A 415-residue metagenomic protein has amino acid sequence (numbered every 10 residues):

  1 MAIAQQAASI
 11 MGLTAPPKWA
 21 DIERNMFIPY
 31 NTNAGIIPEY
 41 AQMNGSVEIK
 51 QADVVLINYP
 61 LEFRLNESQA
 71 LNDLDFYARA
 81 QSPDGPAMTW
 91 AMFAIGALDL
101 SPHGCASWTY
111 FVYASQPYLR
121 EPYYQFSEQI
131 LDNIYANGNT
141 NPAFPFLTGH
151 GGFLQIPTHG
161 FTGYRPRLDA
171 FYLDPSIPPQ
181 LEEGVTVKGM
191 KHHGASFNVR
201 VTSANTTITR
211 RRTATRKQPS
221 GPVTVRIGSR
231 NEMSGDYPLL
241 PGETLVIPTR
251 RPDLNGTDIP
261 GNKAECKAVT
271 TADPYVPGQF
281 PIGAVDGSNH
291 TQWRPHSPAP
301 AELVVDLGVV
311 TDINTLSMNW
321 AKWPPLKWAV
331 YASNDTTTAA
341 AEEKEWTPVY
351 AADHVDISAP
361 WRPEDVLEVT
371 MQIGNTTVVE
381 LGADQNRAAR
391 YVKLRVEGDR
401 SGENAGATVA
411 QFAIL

Functional and structural regions predicted by a protein language model:
M1-L154: Active-site core of glycosidic bond-cleaving carbohydrate-active enzymes
Q42-S46, R79-S82, A143-F144, V185-K188 (+4 more regions): Generic recognition of flexible, low-complexity loop/linker segments
N44, Q51-D53, H192-G194, T202 (+1 more regions): Short, well-ordered loop/turn elements at secondary-structure boundaries
A80, N319-W323, Y350-I357: Short, solvent-exposed aromatic-acidic interface loops
G104-T271: Non-catalytic C-terminal accessory modules of carbohydrate-active enzymes
Y275-T291: Acidic, glycine-anchored loop motifs typical of Ca2+
D286-T347, N375-L415: Aromatic, loop-rich ligand-recognition surfaces of beta-strand-rich domains
K344-A383: Extracellular carbohydrate recognition and processing domains and analogous Trp-centered ligand-binding platforms
